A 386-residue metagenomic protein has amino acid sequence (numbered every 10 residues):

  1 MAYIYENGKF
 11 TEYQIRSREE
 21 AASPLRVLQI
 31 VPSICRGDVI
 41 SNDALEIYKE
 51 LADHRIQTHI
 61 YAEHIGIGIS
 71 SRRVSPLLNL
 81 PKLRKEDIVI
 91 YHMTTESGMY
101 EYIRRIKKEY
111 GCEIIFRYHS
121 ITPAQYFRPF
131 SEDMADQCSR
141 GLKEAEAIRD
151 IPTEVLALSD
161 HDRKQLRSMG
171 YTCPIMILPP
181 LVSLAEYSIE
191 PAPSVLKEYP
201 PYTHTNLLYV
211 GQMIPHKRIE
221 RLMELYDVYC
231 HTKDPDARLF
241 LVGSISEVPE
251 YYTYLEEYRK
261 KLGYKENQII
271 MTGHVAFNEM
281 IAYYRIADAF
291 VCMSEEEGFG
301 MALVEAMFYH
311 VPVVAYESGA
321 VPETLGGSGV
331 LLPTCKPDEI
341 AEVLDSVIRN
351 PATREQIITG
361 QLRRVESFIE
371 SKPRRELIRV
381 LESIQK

Functional and structural regions predicted by a protein language model:
E63-G66, R238-E256: Glycosyltransferase donor-sugar binding loop
R149-P193: Donor nucleotide-sugar binding/catalytic pocket of nucleotide-sugar-dependent glycosyltransferases
L156, E198-K217, M223-Y226, F240: Conserved donor-binding/catalytic core segment of Leloir-type glycosyltransferases
Y252-V275: Nucleotide-activated donor-binding/catalytic signature segment of Leloir-type glycosyltransferases, i.e., the conserved
A282-A287: Short alpha-helical donor nucleotide-sugar binding micro-motif in glycosyltransferases
E295: Aromatic "clamp/platform" in nucleotide-sugar-dependent glycosyltransferases that forms part of the donor/acceptor
L303, P312-A315: Short hydrophobic beta-strand element within catalytic cores of glycosyltransferases and related nucleotide-activated
V330-P337, S346-P351: Conserved acidic donor-binding segment of nucleotide-sugar-dependent glycosyltransferases
